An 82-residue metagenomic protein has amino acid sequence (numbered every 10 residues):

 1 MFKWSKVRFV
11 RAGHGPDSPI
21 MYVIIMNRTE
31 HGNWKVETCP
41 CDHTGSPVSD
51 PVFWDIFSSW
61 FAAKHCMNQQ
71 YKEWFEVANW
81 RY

Functional and structural regions predicted by a protein language model:
M1-H43: Short N-terminal "domain-start" leader segments that mark the transition from disordered tails or signal peptides into
F2-R11, M26-N27, P51-W54, K64 (+1 more regions): Short, mixed-charge low-complexity intrinsically disordered segments
V7, C39-A62: A short, exposed loop/beta-hairpin motif centered on an aromatic-Gly-Thr core
W34-V36, I56, C66: Broad hydrophobic/π-residue packing in well-ordered secondary structure
